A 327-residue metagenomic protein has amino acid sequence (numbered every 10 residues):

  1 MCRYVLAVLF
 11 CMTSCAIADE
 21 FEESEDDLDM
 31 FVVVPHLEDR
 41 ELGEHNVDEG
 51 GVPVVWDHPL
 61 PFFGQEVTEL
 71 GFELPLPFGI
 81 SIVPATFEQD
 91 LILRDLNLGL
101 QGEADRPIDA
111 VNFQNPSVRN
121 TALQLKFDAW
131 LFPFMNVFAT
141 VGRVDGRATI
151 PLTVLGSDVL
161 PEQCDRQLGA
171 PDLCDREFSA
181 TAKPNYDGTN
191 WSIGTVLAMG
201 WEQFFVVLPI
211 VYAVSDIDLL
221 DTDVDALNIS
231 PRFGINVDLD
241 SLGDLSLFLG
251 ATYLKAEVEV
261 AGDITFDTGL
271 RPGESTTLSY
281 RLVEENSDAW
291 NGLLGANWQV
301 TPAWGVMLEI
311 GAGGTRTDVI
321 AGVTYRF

Functional and structural regions predicted by a protein language model:
C2-A7: Sec-dependent signal peptide recognition, specifically the positively charged N-region followed immediately by
T13-C15: N-terminal signal peptide c-region/cleavage motif recognized by signal peptidases
E20-Q124, A129-L131, N136, T140 (+5 more regions): A subset of solvent-exposed loop/turn segments in beta-rich extracellular surface proteins, enriched in glycine
L76, S117-L123, N185-I193, D221-I229 (+2 more regions): Residues that define the transmembrane beta-barrel architecture of outer-membrane proteins
I82, N120-P133, A139, I193-M199 (+4 more regions): Residues on the lipid-exposed face of transmembrane beta-strands in outer-membrane beta-barrel proteins
P84-D90, V141-R147, M199-Q203, I210-D218 (+4 more regions): Transmembrane beta-strands of outer-membrane beta-barrel pores
M135-V137, E202-V206, D240-L245, P302-V306: Repeated loop/turn-to-beta-strand initiation elements of outer-membrane beta-barrel proteins
S246-F327: Outer membrane beta-barrel transmembrane domains
